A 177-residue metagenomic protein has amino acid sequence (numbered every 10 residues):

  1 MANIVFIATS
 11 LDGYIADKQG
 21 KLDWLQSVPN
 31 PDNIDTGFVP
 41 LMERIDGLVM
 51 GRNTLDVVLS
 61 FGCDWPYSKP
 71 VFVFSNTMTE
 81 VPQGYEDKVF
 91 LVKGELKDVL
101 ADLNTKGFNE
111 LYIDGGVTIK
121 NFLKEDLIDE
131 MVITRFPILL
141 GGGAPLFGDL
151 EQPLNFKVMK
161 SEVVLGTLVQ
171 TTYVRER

Functional and structural regions predicted by a protein language model:
M1-R177: Enzymes that bind and transform nitrogen-containing heteroaromatic metabolites
